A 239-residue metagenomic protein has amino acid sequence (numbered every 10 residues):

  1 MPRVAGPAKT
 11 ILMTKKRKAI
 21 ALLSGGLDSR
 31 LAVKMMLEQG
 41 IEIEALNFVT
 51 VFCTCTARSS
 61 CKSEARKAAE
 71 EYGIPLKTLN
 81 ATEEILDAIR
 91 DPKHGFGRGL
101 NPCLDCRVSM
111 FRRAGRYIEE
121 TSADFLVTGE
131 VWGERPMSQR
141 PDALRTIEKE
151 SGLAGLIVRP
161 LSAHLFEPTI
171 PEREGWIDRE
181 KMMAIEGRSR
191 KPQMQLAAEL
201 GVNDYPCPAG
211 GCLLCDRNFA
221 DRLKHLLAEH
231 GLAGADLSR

Functional and structural regions predicted by a protein language model:
P2, G6-G201: ATP-dependent adenylation/nucleotidyltransferase module used to activate substrates
E186-R239: Anionic-ligand-binding alpha/beta catalytic cores of soluble enzymes and soluble regulatory domains that recognize
